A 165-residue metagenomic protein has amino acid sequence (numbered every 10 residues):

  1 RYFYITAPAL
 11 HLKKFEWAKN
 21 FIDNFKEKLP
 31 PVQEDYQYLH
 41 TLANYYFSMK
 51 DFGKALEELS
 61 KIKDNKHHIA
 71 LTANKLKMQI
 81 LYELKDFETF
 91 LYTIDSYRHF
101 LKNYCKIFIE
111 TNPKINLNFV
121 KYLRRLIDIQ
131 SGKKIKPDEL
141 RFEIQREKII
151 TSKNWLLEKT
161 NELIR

Functional and structural regions predicted by a protein language model:
R1-F3, P31-T41, H68-A73: Generic helix N-cap/helix-start motif at coil->alpha-helix transitions
Y2, L39, Y46, N74 (+2 more regions): TPR repeat positional signature
A7-H11, Y45, I80, R125: Residue-level signature for tetratricopeptide repeat
D23-Q33, S60-I69, Y97-I107, I144-K148: Solenoid-like repeat scaffolds
D86-R165: Long, ordered, amphipathic alpha-helical scaffolds
